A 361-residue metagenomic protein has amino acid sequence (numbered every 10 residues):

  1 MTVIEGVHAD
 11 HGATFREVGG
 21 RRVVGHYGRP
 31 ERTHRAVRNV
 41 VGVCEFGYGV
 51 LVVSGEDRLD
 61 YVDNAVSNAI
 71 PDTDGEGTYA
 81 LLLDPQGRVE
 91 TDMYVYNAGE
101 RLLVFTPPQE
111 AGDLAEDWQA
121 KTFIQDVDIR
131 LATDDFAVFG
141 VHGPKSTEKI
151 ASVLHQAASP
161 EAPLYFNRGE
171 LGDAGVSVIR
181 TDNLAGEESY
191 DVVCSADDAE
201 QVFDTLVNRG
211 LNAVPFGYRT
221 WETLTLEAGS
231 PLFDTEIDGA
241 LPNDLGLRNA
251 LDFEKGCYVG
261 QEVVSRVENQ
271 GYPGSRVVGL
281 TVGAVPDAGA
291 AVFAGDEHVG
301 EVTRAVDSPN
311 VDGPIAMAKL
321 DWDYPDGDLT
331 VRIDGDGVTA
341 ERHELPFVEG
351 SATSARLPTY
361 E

Functional and structural regions predicted by a protein language model:
M1-G77, L83-R88, H343: Acidic, proline/glycine-enriched N-terminal capping motif
E5, R22-V23, Y27, R130-V277: Glycine-rich, acidic
E56, P107-A111, P144-T147, S195-A199 (+1 more regions): Helix N-cap motif at beta-to-alpha junctions
D60-A98, S146-N183: A glycine-rich (often HGG/GG-containing) alpha/beta subdomain
A65-V66, L114-K121, V153-H155, D198-N212 (+2 more regions): Short amphipathic alpha-helices in soluble, non-transmembrane regions that often serve as interface/regulatory elements
L102-F105, E188-C194, V311-D321: A generic structural motif
A111-R130, Q156-P160: A short alpha->loop->secondary-structure connector
A240, N249-D252, G256-Q261, S265-E361: Glycine-rich, small/acidic residue-mixed loop/short-helix segments
